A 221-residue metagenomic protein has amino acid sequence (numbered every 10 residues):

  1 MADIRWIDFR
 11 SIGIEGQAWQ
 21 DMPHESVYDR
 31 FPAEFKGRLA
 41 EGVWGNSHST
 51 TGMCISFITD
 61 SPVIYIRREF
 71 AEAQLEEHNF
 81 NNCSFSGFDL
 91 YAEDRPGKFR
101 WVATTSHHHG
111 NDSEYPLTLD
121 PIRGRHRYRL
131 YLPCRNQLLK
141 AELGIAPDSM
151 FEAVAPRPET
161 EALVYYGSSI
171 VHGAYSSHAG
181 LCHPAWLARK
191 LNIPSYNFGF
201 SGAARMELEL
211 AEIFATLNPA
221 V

Functional and structural regions predicted by a protein language model:
M1-A162: N-terminal secretory targeting modules
N81, P121, Y128-N218: Serine-esterase "nucleophile elbow" of acetyl-processing enzymes
V221: Short, Asp-centered acidic motifs that coordinate Mg2+ and/or phosphate in catalytic or ligand-binding sites
